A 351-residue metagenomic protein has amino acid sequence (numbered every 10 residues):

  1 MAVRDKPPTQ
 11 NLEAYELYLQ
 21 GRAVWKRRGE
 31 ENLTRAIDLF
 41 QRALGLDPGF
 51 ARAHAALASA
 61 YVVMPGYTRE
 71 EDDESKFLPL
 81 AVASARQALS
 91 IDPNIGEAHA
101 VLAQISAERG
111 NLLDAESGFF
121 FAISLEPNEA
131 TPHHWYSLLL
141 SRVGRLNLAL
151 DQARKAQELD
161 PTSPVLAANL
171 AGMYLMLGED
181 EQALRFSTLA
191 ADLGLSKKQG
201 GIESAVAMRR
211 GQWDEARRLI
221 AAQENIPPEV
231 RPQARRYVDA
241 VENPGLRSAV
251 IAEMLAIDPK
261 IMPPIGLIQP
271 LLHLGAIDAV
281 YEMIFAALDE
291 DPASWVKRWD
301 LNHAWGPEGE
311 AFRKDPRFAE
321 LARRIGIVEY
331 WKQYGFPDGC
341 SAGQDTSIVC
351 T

Functional and structural regions predicted by a protein language model:
M1-T188, L193: Acidic, proline/glycine-rich low-complexity intrinsically disordered segments
A85, A100, E116, T131-H134 (+2 more regions): Alpha-helical protein-protein interaction modules
